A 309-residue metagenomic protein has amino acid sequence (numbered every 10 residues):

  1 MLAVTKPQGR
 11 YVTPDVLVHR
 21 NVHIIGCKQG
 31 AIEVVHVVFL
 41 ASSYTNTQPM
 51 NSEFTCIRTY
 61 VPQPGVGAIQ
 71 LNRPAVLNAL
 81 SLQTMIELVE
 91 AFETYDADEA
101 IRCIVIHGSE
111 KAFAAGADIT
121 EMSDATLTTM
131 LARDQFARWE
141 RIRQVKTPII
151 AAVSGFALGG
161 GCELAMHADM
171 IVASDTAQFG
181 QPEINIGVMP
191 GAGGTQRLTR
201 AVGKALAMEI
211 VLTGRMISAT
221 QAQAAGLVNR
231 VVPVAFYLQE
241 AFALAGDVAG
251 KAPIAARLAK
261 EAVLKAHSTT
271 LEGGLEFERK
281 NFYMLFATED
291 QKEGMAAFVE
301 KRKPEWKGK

Functional and structural regions predicted by a protein language model:
L2-P7, T13-P14, A31: Short linear motifs in low-complexity or flexible loops
V12, V16, R20-I24, V37 (+1 more regions): Short hydrophobic alpha-helical segments enriched in small aliphatic residues
H36-S109: Conserved CoA-thioester-binding segment of acyl-CoA-metabolizing enzymes
C56, I86-V89, G108-Q144, A157 (+2 more regions): Glycine- (often His-adjacent) and acidic-residue-rich active-site loop that binds/positions the CoA thioester
I69, R73, L88, I106 (+6 more regions): Terminal peptide-recognition signature
R143-A256, Y283-T288, E293-A296, R302 (+1 more regions): Crotonase-fold acyl-CoA enzyme core
